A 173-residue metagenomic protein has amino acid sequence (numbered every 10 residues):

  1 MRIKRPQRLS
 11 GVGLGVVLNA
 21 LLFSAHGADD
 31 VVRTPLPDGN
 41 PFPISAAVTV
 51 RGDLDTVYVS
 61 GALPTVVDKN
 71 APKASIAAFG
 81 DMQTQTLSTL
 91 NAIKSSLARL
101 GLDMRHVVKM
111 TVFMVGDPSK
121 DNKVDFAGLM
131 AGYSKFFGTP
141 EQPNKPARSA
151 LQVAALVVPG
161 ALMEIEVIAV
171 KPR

Functional and structural regions predicted by a protein language model:
M1-L14: Bacterial N-terminal signal peptides that target proteins for export
G11-N91, S95-V108, D117-R173: N-terminal presequence-like segments and the immediate start of the first folded domain
